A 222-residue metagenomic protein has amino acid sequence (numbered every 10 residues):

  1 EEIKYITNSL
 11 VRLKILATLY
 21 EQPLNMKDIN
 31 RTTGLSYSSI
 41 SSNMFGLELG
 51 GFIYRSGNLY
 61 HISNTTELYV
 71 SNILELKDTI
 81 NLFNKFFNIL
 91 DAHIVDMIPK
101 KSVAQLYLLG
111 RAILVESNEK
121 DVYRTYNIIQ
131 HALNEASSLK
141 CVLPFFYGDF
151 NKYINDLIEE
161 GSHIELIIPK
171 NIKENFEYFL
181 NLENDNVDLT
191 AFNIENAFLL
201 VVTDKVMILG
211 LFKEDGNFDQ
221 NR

Functional and structural regions predicted by a protein language model:
E1-E21, D28, T32-R55, S71-N81 (+2 more regions): PLD/PLD-like phosphodiesterase catalytic module centered on the HKD motif
I6, Y60, E116: Charge-dense, low-complexity intrinsically disordered segments
Q22-P23, L59: Residue at a beta-strand N-cap/secondary-structure junction
Y54, N58-T65, Y69: Minor-groove-contacting beta-hairpin "wing" of winged helix-turn-helix DNA-binding domains
T66, F145, K213: Short, flexible active-site-adjacent loop segments at beta-strand->alpha-helix junctions, enriched in small/polar
F86-E165: PLD-like (HKD) phosphodiesterase/transphosphatidyltransferase domain
